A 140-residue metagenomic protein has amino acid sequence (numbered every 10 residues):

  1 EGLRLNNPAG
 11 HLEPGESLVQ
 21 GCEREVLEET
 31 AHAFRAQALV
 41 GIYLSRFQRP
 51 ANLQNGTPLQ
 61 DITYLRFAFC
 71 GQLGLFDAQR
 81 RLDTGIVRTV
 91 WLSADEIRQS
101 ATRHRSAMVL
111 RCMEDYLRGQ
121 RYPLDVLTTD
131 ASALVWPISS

Functional and structural regions predicted by a protein language model:
E1, G56, R80, A131-S132: Intrinsic-disorder/low-complexity loop/linker signature
E1-N7, F34, A38: N-terminal strand-loop-strand
L5-N6, Q54, Q60, L124 (+1 more regions): Intrinsic-disorder/low-complexity regions
L12-R35, S45-M108: Unchanged
G41-I42: Positions that flank functional sites
T84-S140: Nudix hydrolase/Nudix homology domain
